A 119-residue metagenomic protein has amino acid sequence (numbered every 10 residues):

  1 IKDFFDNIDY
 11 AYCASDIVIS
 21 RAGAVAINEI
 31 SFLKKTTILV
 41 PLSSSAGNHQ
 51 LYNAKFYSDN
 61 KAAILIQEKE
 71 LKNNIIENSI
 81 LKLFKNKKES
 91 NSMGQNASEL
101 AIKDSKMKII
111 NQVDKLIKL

Functional and structural regions predicted by a protein language model:
I1-L119: Nucleotide-activated sugar donor-binding and catalytic core shared by glycosyltransferases and related lipid-linked
